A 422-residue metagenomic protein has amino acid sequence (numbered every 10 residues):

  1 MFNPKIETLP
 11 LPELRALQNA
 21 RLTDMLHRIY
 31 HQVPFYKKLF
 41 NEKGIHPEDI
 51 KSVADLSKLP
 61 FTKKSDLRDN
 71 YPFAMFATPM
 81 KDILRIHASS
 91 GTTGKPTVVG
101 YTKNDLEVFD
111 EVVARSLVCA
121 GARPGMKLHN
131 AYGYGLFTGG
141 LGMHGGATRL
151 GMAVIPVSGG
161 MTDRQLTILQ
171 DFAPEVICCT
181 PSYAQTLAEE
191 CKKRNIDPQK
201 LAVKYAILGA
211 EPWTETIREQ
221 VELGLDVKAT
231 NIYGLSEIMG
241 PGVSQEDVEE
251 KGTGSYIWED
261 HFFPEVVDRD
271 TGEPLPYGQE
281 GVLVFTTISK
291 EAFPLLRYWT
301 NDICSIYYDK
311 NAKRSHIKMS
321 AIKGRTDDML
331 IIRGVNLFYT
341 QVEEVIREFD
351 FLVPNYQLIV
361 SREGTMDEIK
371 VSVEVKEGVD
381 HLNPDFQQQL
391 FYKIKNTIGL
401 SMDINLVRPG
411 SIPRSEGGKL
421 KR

Functional and structural regions predicted by a protein language model:
M1-A88, G94-E111, R115-C119, E215 (+5 more regions): Nucleotide 5′-phosphate-binding alpha/beta core
N3-P4, T62-T230, I238, G242-V248 (+3 more regions): Active-site phosphate/ATP/adenylate-binding loop shared across adenylate-forming ligases
A20, F172, L201, Y298 (+1 more regions): Structured loop/turn residues at beta-strand edges in well-structured enzyme cores
G94, N195, T271-G272, G418: Detector for glycine-centered tight turns/loop "hinges" at secondary-structure junctions
I177, S289-L400, G417: AMP-binding/adenylate-forming catalytic core of the ANL superfamily
L201, I257-H261, R325: Short, solvent-exposed loop/turn segments at the edges of secondary structure
W213-K310: Conserved AMP-binding/adenylate-forming
